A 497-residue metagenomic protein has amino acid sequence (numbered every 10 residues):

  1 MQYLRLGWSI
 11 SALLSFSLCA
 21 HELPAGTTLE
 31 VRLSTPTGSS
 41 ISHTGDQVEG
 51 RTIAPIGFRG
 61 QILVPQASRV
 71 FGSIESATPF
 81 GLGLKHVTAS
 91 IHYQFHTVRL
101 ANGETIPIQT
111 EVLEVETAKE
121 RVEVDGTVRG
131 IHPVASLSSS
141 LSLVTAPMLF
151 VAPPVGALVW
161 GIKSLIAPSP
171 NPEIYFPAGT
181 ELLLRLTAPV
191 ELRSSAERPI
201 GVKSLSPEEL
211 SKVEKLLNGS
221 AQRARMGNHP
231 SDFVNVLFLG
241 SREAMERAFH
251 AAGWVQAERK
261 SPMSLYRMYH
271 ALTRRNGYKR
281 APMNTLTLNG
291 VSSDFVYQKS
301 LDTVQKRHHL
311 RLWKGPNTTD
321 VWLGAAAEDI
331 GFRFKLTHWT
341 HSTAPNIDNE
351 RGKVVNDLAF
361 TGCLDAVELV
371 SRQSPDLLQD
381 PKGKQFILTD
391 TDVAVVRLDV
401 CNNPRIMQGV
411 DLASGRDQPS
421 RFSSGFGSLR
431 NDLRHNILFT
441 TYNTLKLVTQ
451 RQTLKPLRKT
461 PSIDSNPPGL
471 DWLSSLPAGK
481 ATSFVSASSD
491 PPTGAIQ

Functional and structural regions predicted by a protein language model:
R5-S17: Bacterial N-terminal signal peptides
H21-R198, R267: Contiguous beta-sheet cores, especially beta-hairpins with glycine/small-residue-rich turns and Gly-(small hydrophobic)
G60, P172, P230-F238, T337-A344: Second-shell loop/turn segments in exported
P199-G227: Compositionally biased P/S/T/G-rich terminal and signal peptide-adjacent segments that lie outside catalytic cores
N218-A248: Terminal, regulation- and interaction-focused segments at domain boundaries
S231, E243-M268: Non-catalytic interaction/regulatory modules that flank or connect domains
P262-T453, S462: A cross-kingdom signal targeting lumenal/periplasmic-facing segments of multi-pass membrane and secretory-pathway
L470-Q497: Long, low-complexity, intrinsically disordered segments
